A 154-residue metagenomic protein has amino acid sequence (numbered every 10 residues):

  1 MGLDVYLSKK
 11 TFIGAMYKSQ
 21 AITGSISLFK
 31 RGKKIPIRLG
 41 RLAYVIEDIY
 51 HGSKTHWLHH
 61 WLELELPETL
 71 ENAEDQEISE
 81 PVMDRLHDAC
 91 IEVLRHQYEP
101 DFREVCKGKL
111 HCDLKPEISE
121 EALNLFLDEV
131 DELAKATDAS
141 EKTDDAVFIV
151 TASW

Functional and structural regions predicted by a protein language model:
M1-A146, S153-W154: Acidic (Asp/Glu-rich) sequence patches and key acidic residues that form negatively charged surfaces used
